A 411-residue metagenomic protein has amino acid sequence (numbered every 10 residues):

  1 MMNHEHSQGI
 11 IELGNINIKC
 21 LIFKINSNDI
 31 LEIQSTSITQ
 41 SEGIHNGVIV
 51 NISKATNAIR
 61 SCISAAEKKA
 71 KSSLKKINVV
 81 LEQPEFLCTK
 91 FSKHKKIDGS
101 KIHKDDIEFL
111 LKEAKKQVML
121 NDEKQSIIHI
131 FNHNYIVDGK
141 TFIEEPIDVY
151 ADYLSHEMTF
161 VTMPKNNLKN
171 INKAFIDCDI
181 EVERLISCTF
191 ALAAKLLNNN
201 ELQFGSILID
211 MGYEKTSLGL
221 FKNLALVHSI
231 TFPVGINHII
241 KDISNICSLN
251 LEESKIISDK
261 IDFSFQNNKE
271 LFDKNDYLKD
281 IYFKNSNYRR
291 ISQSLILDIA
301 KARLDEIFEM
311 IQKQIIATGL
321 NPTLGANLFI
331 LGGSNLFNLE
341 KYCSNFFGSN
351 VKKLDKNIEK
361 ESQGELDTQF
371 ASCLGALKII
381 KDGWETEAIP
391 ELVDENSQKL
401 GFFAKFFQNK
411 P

Functional and structural regions predicted by a protein language model:
M1-N17, L21-K76, V80-I207, A225-V227 (+5 more regions): Nucleotide/phosphate-binding catalytic cleft detector across ATP-hydrolyzing and phosphate-transferring enzymes
I16, F263-Q266, T323-F346: Glycine-rich phosphate-binding loops at beta-strand->alpha-helix junctions
E32, G212-E214, Y342-E359: Acidic-glycine-rich active-site phosphate/pyrophosphate-binding loop
N46, K195, K241-S244, K360-L366: Short, charged, surface-exposed secondary-structure boundary motifs
N51-A55, A300-I307, Q369-C373: Phosphate/oxyanion-binding active-site loops and adjacent basic polyanion-contact surfaces
L197-E270: Acidic, glycine-rich loop-and-beta core segments that form the ion-binding/anion-interacting portion of active sites
E306-A317: A short, acidic, amphipathic alpha-helical segment used as a generic capping/interface helix at domain edges
K353-G401: Glycine-rich phosphate-binding/hydrolytic loop that grips phosphoryl groups
